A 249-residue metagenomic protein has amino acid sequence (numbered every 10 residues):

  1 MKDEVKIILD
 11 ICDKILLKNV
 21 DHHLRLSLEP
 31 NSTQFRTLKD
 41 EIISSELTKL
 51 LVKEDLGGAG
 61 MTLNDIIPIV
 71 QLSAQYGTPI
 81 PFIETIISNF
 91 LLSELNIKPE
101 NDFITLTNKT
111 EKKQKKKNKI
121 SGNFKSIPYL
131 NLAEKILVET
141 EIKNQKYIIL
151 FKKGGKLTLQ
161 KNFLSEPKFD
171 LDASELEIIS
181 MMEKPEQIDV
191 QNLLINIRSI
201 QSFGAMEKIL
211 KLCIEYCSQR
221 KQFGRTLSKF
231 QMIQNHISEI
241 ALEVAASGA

Functional and structural regions predicted by a protein language model:
M1-F82, F203: Amphipathic, small/basic residue-rich leader segments at the start of a protein or domain
D3, H23-Q34, E186-L194, K211-L242: Glycine-rich cofactor-pocket loops
D10-D13, K211, L242-A245: Solvent-exposed alpha-helix faces
L16-H23, S73-G77, L95-N96, L210 (+2 more regions): Structural signal for hydrophobic packing residues in well-ordered secondary-structure cores of soluble enzyme domains
T78-L95: N-terminal glycine-rich flavin-associated loop
F90-E207, K211: FAD-binding core of flavoproteins
